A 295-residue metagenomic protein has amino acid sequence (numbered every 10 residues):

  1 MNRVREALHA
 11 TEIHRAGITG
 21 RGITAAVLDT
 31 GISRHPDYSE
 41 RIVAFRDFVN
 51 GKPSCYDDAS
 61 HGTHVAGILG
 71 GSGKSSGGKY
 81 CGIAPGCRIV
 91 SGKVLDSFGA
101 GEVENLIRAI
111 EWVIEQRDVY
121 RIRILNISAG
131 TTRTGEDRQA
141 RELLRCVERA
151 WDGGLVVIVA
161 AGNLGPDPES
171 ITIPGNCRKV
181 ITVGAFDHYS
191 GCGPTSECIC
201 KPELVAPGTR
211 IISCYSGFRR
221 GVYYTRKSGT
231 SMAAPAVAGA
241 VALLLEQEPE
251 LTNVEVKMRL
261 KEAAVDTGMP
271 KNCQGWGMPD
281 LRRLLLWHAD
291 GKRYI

Functional and structural regions predicted by a protein language model:
M1-H14, G275: Autoinhibitory propeptides
N2, I122-I127, E246-I295: C-terminal subdomain of the subtilisin-like protease fold in secreted/lumenal serine endopeptidases
H14-A26, I32-A44, K52-E104, Y120-R123 (+3 more regions): Subtilisin-like serine protease catalytic core
T19, E148-D152, V205: Anion (oxyanion) recognition and catalysis
L28-G31, I68-S72, G92-D96, I127-T131 (+7 more regions): Active-site-proximal beta-strand/loop segments in catalytic clefts of secreted hydrolases
A66-L69, V90-D96, G208-Q274: Hydrolase catalytic cores
G70-K74, E111-D118, E148, D152 (+4 more regions): Sec-exported extracytoplasmic/periplasmic mature domains
S72, V94-C177, S196-I199, G217-S228 (+2 more regions): Substrate-binding/access-modulating region of protease and related hydrolase catalytic domains
